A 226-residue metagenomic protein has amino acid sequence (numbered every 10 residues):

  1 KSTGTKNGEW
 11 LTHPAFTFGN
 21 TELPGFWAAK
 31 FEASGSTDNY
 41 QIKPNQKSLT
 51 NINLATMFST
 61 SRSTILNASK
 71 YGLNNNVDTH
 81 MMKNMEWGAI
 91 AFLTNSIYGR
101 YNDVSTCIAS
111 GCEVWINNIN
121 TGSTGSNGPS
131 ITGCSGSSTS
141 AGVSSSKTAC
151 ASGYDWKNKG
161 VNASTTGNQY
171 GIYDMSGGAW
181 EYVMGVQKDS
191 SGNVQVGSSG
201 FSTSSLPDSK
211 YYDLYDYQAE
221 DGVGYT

Functional and structural regions predicted by a protein language model:
S2-M175: Short aromatic-cysteine micro-motif
A179-T226: Surface-exposed recognition segments
